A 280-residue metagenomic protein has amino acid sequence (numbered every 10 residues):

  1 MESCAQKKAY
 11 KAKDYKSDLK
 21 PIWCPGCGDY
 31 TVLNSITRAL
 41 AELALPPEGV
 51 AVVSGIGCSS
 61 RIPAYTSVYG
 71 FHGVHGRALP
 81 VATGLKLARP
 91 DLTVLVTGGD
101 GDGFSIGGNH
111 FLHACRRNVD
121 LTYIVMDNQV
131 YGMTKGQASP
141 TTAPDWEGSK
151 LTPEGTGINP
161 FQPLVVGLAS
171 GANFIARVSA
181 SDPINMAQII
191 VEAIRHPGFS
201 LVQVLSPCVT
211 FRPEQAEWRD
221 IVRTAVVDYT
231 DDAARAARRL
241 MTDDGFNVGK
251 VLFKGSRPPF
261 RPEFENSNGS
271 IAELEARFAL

Functional and structural regions predicted by a protein language model:
M1-A9, K13, D18, C208-L280: Flexible, low-complexity linker and terminal segments
A5-K7, K13-V74: Active-site diphosphate/adenylate-binding microenvironment
D14, P21, G26-L33, H75 (+4 more regions): Electropositive phosphate-/nucleotide-binding environments in soluble metabolic enzymes
Y15-K16, P25, L43-P47, L87-P90 (+5 more regions): Solvent-exposed alpha-helices and their adjacent loops that cap or buttress functional pockets in soluble metabolic
G49-G55, V96-G99, V125, V178 (+1 more regions): Beta-strand segments within the central parallel beta-sheet cores of soluble alpha/beta enzyme folds
I56-G132: Thiamine diphosphate
G57-S59, G101, S206-C208, G255-S256: Short glycine-rich anion-binding loops that position phosphate/pyrophosphate groups of nucleotides and phosphorylated
S105-T122, M126, V130-G249: Glycine-rich ThDP/TPP pyrophosphate-binding loop and its adjacent helix/strand module within ThDP-dependent enzymes
